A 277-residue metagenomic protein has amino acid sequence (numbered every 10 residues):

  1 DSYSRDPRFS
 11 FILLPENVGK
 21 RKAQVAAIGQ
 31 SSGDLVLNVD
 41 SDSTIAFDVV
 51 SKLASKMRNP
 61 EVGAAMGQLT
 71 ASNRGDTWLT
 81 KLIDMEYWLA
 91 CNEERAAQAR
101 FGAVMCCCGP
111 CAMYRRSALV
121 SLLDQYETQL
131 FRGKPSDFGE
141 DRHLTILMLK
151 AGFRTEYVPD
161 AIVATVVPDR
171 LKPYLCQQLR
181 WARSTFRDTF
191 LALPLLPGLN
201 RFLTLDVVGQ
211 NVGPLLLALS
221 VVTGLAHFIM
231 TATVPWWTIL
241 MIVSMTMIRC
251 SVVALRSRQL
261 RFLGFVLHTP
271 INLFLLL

Functional and structural regions predicted by a protein language model:
D1-L196: Non-transmembrane catalytic domains and loops of membrane-associated enzymes and transporters that build or traffic
L199-G213: Loop-to-transmembrane boundary segments
G209-L277: Membrane-embedded multi-pass helical conduit in multi-pass membrane proteins, especially envelope-biosynthetic
